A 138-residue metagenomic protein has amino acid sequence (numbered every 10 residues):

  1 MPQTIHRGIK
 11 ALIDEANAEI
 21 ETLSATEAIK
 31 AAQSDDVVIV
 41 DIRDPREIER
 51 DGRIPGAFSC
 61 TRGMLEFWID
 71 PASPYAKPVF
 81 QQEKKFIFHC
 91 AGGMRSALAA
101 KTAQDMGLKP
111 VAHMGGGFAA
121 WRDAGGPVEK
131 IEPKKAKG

Functional and structural regions predicted by a protein language model:
M1-V37, P45-F86, M94-G138: Rhodanese-like catalytic fold shared by cysteine-dependent sulfurtransferases and DSP/PTP-type phosphatases
V40: Active-site flanking residues adjacent to catalytic metal/cofactor-binding acidic residues
H89: Short, surface-exposed ligand- or partner-binding patches at beta-edge/loop junctions that are enriched in aromatics
